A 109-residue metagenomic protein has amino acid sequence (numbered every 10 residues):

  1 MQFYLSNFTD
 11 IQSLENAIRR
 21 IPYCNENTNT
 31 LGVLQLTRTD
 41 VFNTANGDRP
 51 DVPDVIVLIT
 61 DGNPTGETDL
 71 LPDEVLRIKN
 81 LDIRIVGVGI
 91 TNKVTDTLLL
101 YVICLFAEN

Functional and structural regions predicted by a protein language model:
M1-D54, P64-D69, I85-T97: Von Willebrand factor
R38, V75-K79: Surface-exposed amphipathic alpha-helices with a cationic face
V55-I59, L71, I78: A short alpha/beta connector and helix-capping loop motif
K79-N109: Von Willebrand factor type A / integrin I
